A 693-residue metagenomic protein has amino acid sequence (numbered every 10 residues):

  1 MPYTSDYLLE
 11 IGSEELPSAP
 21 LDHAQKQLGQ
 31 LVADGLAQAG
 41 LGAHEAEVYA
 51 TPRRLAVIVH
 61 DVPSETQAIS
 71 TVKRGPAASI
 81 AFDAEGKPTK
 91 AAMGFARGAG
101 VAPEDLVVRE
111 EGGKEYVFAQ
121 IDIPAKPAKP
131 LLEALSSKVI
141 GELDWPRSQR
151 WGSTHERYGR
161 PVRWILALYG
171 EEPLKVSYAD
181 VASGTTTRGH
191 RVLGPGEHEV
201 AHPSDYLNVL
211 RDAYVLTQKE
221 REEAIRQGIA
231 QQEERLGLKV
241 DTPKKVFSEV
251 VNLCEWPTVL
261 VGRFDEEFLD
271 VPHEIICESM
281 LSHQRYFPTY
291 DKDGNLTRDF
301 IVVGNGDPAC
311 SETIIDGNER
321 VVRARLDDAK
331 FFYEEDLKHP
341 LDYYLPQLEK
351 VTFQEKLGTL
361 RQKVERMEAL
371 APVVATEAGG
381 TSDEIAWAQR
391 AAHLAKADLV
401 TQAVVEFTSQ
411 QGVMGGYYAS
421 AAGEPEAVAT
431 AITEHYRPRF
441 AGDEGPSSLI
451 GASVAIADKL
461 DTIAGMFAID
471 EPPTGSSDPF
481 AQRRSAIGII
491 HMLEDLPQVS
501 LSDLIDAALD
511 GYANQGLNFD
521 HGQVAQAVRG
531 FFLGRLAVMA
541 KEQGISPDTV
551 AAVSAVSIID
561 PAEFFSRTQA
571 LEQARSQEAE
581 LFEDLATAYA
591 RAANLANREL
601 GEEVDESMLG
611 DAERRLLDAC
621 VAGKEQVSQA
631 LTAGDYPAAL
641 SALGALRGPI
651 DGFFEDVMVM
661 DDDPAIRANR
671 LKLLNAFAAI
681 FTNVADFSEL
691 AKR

Functional and structural regions predicted by a protein language model:
M1-R693: Amphipathic alpha-helical "coupling" segments that flank catalytic cores
